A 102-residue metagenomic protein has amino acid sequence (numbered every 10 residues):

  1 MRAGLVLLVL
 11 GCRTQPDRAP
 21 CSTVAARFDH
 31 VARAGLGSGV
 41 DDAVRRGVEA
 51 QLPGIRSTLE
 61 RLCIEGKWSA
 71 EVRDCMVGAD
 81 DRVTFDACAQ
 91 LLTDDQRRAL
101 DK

Functional and structural regions predicted by a protein language model:
M1-L7: Sec-dependent signal peptide recognition, specifically the positively charged N-region followed immediately by
R2, H30-G37, E71, D80: Aromatic-residue detector
R2, Q15, A19-T23, D41 (+3 more regions): Serine/threonine-rich low-complexity intrinsically disordered regions
L7-L8, S69: Hydrophobic transmembrane signal anchors and adjacent membrane-proximal interface regions, especially in viral
P16-G47, Q51-T58, L62: Short N-proximal segments of mature Sec-exported proteins
R46-K102: Compact alpha-helical subdomains of small soluble proteins
